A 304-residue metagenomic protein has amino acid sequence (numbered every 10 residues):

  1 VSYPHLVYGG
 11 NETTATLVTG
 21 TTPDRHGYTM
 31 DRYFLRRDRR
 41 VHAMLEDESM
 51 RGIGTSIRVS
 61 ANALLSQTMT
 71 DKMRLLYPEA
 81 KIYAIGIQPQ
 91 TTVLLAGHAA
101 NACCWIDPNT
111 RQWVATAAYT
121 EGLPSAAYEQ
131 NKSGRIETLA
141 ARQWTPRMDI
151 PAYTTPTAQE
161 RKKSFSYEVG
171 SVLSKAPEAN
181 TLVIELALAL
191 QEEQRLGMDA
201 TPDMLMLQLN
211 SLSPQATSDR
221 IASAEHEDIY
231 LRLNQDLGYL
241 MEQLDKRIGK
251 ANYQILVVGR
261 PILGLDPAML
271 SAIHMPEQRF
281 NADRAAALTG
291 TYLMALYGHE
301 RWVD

Functional and structural regions predicted by a protein language model:
V1-R25, K81-I85: Short, structured active-site-proximal loop/turn typified by the sulfatase FGly-forming signature C/S-X-P-X-R
S2, K81-I87, M206-Q208, L256-V258: A structural signal for short, well-ordered beta-strand segments and their strand-loop junctions that often border
G9, D31-R58, S66, H98 (+5 more regions): Secreted, luminal/periplasmic, and some membrane-associated catalytic domains that remodel anionic oxygen-ester
T13, K81, D203, Y253-Q254: Envelope-exposed proteins and targeting segments
V18-R25, R74-Y77, L190-R195, M241-I248 (+2 more regions): Sec/Tat-exported extracytoplasmic proteins
T21-T201, N210-T217: His/Asp/Glu-rich, glycine-adjacent segments that coordinate divalent cations and/or stabilize oxyanion chemistry on
V172-L173, A222-H226: Extracellular loop and loop/strand-boundary signature of outer-membrane beta-barrel proteins
